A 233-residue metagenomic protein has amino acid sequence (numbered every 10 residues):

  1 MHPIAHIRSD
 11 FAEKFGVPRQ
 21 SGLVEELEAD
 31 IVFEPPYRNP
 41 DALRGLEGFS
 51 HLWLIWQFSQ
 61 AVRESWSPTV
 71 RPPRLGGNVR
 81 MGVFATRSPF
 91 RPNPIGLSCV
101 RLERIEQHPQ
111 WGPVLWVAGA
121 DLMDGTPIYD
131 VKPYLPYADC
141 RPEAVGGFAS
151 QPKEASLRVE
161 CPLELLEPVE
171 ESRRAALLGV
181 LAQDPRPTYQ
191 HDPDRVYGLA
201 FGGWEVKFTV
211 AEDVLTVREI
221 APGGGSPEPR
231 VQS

Functional and structural regions predicted by a protein language model:
M1-P3, F90-V100, G202: Short coil-to-beta-strand transition motifs
M1-P40, L46-G48, Y134-V180, T188 (+2 more regions): Arg/Lys-rich, positively charged N-terminal/basic patches that mediate binding to nucleic acids
D10, L102-I105, A120, V131 (+1 more regions): Residue-level recognition of beta-strand microenvironments
A12, I105-G112: Short, conserved beta-turn/loop elements at beta-strand boundaries and strand-helix junctions
R44-G96, Y189-P193: Active-site-adjacent substructure of cysteine-protease-like catalytic cores
L52, Q57-Q60, R186-V210, V214-E219: Terminal domain-initiation and capping elements
P109-A120, T216-E219: Short, solvent-exposed secondary-structure boundary/capping segments
A211-S233: Enriched for short, Lys/Arg-rich terminal
